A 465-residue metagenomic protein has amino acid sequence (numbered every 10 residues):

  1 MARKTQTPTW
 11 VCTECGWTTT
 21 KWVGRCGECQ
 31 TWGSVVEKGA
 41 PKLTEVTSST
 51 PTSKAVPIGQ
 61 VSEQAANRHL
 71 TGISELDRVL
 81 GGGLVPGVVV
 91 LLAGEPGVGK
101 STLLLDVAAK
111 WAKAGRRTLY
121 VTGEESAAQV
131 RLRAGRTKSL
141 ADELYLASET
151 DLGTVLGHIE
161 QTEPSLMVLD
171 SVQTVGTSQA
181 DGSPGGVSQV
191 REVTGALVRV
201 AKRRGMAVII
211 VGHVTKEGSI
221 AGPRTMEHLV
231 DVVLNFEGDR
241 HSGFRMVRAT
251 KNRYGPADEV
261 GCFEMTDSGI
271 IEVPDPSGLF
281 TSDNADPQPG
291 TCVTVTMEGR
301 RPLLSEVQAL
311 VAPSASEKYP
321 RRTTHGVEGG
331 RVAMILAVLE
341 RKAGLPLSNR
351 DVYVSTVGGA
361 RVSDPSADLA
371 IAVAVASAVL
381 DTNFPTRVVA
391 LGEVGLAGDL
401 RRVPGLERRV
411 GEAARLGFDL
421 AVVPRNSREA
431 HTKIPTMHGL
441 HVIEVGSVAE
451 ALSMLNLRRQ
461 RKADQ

Functional and structural regions predicted by a protein language model:
A2-L80, V85-A93, V98-A109, A114-R117 (+4 more regions): Peripheral, non-AAA+ core regions of ATP-driven protein-machinery
G123: Active-site loop/turn elements of alpha/beta-hydrolase fold enzymes, especially the short glycine-/histidine-rich
